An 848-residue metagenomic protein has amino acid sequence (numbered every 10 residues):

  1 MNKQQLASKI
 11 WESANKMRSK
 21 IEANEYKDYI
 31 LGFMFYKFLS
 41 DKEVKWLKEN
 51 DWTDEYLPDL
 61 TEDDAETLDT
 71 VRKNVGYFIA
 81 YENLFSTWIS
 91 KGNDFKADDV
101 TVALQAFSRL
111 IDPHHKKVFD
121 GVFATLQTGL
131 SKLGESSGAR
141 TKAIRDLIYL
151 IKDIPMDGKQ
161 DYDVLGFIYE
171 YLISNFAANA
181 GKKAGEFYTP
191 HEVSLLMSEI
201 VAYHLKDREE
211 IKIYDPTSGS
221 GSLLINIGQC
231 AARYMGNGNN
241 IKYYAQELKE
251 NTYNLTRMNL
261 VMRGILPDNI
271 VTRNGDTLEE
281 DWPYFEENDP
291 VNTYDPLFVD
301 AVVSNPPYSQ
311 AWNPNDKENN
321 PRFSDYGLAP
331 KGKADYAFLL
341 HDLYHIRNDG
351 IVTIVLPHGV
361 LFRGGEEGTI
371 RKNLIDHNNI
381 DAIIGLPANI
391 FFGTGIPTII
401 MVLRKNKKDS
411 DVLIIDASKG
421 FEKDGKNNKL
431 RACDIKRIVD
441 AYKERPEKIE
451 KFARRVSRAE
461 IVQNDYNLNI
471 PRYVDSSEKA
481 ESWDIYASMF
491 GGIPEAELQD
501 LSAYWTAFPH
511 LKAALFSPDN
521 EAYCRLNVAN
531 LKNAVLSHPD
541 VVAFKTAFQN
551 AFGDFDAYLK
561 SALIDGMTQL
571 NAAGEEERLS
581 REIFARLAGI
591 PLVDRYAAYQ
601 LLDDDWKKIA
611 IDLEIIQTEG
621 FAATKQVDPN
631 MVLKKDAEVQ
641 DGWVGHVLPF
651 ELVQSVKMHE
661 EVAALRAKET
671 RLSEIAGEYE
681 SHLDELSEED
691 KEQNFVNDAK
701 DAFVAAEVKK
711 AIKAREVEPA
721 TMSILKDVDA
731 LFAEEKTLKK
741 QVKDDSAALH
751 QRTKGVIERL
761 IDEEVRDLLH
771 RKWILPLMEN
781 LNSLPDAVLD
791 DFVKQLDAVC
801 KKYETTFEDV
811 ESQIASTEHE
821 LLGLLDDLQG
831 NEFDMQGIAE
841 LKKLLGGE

Functional and structural regions predicted by a protein language model:
M1-V201, D268-V271, T277, G385-A388 (+4 more regions): Non-catalytic, mostly N-terminal accessory regions of nucleic-acid modification and defense proteins
K9-I10, K16, E22-F38, P330-L403 (+1 more regions): Conserved Class I SAM-dependent methyltransferase catalytic core
Y36, S220, E250-N251, L278-E279 (+7 more regions): Conserved nucleotide-binding/hydrolysis micro-motifs of P-loop NTPases
K37-N50, D54, F176, L205 (+6 more regions): A generic secondary-structure signal for well-formed alpha-helical elements
N179, E186, V291-Y294, L343-H345 (+4 more regions): Replace "in large, NTP-powered and nucleic-acid-processing enzymes" with "in large, NTP-powered factors and other
K183-S304, S309-N313, N320-Y326, P330-G332 (+3 more regions): Conserved S-adenosyl-L-methionine
A232, V261, I265, P307 (+13 more regions): Hydrophobic alpha-helix feature that most strongly marks membrane-spanning transmembrane helices and their immediate
I400-E444: Conserved P-loop NTPase
